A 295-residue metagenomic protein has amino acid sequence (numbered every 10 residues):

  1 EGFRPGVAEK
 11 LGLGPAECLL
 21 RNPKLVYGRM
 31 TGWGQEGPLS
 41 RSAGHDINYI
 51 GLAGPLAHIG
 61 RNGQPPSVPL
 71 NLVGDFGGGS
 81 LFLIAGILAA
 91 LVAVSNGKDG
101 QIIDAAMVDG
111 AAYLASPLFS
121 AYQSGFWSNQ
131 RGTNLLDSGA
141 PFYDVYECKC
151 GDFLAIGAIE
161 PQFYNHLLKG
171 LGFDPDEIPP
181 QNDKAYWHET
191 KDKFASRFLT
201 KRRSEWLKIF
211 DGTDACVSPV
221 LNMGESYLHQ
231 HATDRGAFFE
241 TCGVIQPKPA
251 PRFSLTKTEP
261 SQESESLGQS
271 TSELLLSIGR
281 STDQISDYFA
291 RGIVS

Functional and structural regions predicted by a protein language model:
G6-L154, A158: Active-site-adjacent "lid/gating" segments in soluble enzymes
F82, G86-A90, H166, G170 (+2 more regions): Alpha-helical scaffold segments in soluble metabolic enzymes
G100-V108, P180, S286-A290: Beta-strand segments within the central parallel beta-sheet cores of soluble alpha/beta enzyme folds
A111, Y186, E225-H229: Beta-rich nucleic-acid/ligand-interaction surfaces
P141-T213, V217: Aromatic-enriched alpha-helical interface/lid elements that frame and gate functional surfaces
G212-S261: A glycine-rich dinucleotide-binding beta-alpha-beta segment and adjacent secondary-structure elements that constitute
T241-F289: Flexible, small-/acidic-enriched active-site or ligand-binding loops
